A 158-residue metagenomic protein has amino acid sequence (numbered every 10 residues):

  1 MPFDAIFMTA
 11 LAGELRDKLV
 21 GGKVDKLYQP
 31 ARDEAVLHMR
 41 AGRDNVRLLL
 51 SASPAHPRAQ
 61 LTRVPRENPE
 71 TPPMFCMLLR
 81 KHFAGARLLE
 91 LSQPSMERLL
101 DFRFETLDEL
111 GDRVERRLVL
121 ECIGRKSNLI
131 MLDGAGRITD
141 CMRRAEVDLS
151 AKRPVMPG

Functional and structural regions predicted by a protein language model:
M1-G158: Gly/Gly-Pro- and Ser/Thr-rich, intrinsically disordered tail segments characteristic of DNA damage-repair and tolerance
